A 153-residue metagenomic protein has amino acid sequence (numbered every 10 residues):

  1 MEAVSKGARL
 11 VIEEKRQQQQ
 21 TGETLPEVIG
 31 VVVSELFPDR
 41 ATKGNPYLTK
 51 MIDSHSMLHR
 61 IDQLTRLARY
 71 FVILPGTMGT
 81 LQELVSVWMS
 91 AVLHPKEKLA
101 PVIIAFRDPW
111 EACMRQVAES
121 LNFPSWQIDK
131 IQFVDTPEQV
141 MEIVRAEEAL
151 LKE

Functional and structural regions predicted by a protein language model:
M1-K6, P109-L121: Glycine-rich, charge-decorated loop segments at or immediately adjacent to ligand/cofactor-binding or catalytic sites
M1-P75, T80: Acidic/glycine-enriched connector segments
R9-L10, V87-S90, A118-N122, A149: Short, solvent-exposed amphipathic alpha-helical segments in soluble enzyme and RNA/protein-processing domains
E13-S34, L74, L81-E83, W88-M114 (+1 more regions): Short, acidic/small-residue loops that bind anionic groups at enzyme active sites
R40-K43, L84, C113-V117, I143-V144: Short, well-ordered secondary-structure micro-motifs
T42-Y47, S120-W126: Short, conserved catalytic or adaptor-binding loops enriched in Gly and charged residues
M57, L84, P137-E138: Residues at or immediately preceding the N-termini of alpha-helices
R66, Y70, F123-E153: A charged, well-structured terminal subsegment
